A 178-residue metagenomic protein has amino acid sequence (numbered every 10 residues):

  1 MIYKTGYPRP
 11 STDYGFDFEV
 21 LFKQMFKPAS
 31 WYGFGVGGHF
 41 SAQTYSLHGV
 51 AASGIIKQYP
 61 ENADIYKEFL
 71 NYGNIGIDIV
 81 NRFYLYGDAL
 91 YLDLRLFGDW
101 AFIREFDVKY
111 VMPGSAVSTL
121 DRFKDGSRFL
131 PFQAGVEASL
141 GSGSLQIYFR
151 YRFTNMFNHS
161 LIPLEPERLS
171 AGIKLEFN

Functional and structural regions predicted by a protein language model:
M1, S41-L47, D99-I103, R150-M156 (+1 more regions): Structural signature of outer-membrane beta-barrel domains
I2-D13, Q43-Y72, A101-G114, S118-E137: Extracellular/periplasm-exposed beta-strand and loop segments of Gram-negative cell-envelope proteins, dominated by
P10-F18, S30-Y32, N71-I75, L130-A134 (+2 more regions): Residues that define the transmembrane beta-barrel architecture of outer-membrane proteins
F18-F26, G38-A42, I77-F83, L94-W100 (+3 more regions): Residues on the lipid-exposed face of transmembrane beta-strands in outer-membrane beta-barrel proteins
M25-F34, L85-L90: Short loop/turn motifs that connect adjacent beta-strands in outer-membrane beta-barrel proteins
A29-G49: Early exported N-terminus immediately downstream of N-terminal targeting peptides
F83-V111: Membrane-proximal helix-loop-helix units in multi-pass membrane proteins
R122-N178: Predominantly the C-terminal beta-signal and adjacent terminal strand-loop region of outer-membrane beta-barrel
